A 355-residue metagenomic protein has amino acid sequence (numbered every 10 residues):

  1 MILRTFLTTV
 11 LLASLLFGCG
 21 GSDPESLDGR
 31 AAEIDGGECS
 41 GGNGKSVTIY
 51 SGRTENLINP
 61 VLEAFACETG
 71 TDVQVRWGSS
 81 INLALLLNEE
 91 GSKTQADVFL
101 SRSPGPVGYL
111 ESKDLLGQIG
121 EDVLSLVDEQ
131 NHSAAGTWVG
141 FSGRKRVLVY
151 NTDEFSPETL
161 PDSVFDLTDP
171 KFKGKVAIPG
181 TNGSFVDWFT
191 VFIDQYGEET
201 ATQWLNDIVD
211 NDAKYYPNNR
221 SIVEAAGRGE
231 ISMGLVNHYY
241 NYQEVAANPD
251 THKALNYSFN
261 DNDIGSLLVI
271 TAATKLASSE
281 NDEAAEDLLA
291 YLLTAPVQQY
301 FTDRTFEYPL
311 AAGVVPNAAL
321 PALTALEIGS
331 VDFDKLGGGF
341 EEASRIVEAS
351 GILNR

Functional and structural regions predicted by a protein language model:
L15-G18: C-terminal motif of bacterial Sec signal peptides marking the signal peptidase cleavage site
G20-D23: Bacterial signal peptide processing site
E25-Y109: Early extracytoplasmic/lumenal segment of secretory-pathway proteins
T94-F99, G117-L148, F165, K175-I178: A structural signal for short loop-to-beta-strand junctions that line the ligand-binding cleft of periplasmic/secreted
L110-Q118, E129-G136, E244-N260: Ligand-binding "clamshell"
V147-E154, L268-N281, Y300: A bilobed periplasmic-binding-protein/Venus flytrap-type ligand-binding module shared by bacterial periplasmic
F172-G180, Y291-V315: Periplasmic-binding protein-like
T181, F185-D187, V191-N260: Ligand-binding pocket segment of bilobal, Venus flytrap-like solute-binding proteins
